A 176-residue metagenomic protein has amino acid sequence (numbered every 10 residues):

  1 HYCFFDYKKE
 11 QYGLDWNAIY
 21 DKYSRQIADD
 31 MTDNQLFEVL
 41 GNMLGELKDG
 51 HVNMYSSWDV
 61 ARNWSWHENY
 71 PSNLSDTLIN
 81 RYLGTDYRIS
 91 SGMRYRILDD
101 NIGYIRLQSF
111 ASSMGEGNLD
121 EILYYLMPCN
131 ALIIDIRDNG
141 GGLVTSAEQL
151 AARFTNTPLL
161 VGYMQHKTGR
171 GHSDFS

Functional and structural regions predicted by a protein language model:
H1-S176: Flexible, low-complexity junctional segments that flank or bridge functional domains
